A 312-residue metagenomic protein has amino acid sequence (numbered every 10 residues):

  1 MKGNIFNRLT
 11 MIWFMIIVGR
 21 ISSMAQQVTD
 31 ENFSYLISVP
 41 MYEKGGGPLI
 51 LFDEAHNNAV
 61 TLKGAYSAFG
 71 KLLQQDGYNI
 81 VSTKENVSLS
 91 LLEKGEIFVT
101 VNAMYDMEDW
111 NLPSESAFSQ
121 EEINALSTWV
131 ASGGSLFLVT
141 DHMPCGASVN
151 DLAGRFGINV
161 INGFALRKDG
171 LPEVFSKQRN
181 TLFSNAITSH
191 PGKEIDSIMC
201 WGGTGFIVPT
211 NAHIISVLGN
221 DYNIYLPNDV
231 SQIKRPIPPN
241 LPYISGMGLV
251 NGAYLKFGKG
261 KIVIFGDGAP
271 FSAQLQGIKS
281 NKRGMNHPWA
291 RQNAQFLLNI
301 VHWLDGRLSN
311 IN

Functional and structural regions predicted by a protein language model:
M1-Q26: Bacterial Sec-dependent N-terminal signal peptides
M24-N312: Short, surface-exposed patches at the edges or C-terminal ends of soluble domains, predominantly
